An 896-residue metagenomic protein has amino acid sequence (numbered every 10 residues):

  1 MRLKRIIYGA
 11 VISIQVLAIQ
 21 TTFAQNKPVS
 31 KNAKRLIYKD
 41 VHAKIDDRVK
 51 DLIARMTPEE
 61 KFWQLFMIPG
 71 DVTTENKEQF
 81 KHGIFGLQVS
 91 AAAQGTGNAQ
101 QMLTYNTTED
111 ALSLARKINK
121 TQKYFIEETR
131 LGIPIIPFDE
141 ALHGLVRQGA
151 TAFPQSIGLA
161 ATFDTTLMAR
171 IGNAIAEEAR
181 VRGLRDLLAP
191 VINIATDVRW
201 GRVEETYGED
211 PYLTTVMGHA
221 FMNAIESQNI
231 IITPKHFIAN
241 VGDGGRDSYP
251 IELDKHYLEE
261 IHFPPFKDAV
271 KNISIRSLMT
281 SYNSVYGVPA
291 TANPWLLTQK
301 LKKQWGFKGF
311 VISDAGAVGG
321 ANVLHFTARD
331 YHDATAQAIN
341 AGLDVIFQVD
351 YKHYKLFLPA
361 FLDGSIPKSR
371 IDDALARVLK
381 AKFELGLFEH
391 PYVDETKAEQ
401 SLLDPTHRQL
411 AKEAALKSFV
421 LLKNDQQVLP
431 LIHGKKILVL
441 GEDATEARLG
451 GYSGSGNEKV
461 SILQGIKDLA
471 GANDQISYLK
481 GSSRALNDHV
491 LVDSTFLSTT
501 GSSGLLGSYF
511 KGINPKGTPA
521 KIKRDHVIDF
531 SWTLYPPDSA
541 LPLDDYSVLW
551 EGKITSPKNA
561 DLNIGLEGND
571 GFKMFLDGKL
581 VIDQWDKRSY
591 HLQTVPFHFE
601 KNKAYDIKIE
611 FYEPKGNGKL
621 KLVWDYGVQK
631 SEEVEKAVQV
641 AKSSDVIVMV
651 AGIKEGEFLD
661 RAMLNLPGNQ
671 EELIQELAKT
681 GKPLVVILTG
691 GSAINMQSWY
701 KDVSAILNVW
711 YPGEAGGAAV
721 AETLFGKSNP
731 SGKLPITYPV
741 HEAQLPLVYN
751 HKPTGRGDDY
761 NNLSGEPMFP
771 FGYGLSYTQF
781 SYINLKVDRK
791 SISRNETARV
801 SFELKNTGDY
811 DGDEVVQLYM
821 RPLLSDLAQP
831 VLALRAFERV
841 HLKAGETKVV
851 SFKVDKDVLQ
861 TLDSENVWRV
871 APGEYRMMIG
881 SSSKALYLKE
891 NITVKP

Functional and structural regions predicted by a protein language model:
M1, V894-K895: Generic detector of intrinsically disordered, low-complexity segments in short proteins and peptide precursors
M1-K31: Bacterial Sec-dependent N-terminal signal peptides
A24-N563, E567-K856, Q860-D863, P872-K884 (+1 more regions): Glycoside hydrolase catalytic-domain context in secreted enzymes
W868-V870: Structural recognition of alpha-helix starts/caps
E890-I892: C-terminal edge beta-strand
